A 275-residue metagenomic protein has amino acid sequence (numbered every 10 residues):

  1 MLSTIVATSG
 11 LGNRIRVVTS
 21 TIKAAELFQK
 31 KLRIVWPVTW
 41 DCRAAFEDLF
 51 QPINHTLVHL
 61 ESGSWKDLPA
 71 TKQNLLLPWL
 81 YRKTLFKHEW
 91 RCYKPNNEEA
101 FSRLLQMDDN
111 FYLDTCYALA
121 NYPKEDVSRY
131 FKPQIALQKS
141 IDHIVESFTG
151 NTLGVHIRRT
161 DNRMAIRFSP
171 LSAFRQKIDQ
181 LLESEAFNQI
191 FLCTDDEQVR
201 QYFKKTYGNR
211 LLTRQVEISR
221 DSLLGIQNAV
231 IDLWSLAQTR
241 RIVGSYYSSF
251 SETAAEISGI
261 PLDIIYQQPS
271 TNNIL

Functional and structural regions predicted by a protein language model:
M1, R43-F187: Secretory-pathway luminal glycosyltransferase catalytic domains
I5-A7, V35-W36, H156-I157, L192-D196 (+1 more regions): Short His-Asn-centered micro-motif
A7-R16, N162-F168: A short, glycine/small-residue-rich beta-strand->loop->alpha-helix junction that serves as a flexible
G10-V18, I22-K23, K31-C42: General structural concept
I15-L27, F174-L182: Histidine-anchored nucleotide/phosphate-binding helix
E26-V38, S245-Y246, I257-L275: Gly/Pro- and small hydrophobic-enriched strand-loop and loop-to-helix capping segments that sit at the rims
P37-C42, A118, R158-N162, D196-V199 (+2 more regions): Short, solvent-exposed loop/turn segments at secondary-structure junctions
E183-Y266: Donor-binding and catalytic core of enzymes assembling or modifying cell-surface/extracellular glycoconjugates
